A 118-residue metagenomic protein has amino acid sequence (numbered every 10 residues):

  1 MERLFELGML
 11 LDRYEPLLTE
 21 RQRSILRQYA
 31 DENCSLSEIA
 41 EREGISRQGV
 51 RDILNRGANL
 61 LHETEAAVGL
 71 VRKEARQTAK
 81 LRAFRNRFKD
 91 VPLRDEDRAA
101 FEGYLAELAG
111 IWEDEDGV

Functional and structural regions predicted by a protein language model:
M9-L18: Short amphipathic alpha-helical boundary/capping segments
E20-D31: Short amphipathic alpha helix immediately N-terminal
E38-A40: Short alpha-helical "recognition helix" segments of helix-turn-helix
R47-Q48: Key DNA-contact positions within bacterial/archaeal DNA-binding proteins
I53-R56: Residues within the DNA-recognition helix of helix-turn-helix
A58-E65: C-terminal flanking helix
A67-L93: Intrinsically disordered, low-complexity basic tails/linkers immediately adjacent to helix-turn-helix/homeobox/MYB/SANT
